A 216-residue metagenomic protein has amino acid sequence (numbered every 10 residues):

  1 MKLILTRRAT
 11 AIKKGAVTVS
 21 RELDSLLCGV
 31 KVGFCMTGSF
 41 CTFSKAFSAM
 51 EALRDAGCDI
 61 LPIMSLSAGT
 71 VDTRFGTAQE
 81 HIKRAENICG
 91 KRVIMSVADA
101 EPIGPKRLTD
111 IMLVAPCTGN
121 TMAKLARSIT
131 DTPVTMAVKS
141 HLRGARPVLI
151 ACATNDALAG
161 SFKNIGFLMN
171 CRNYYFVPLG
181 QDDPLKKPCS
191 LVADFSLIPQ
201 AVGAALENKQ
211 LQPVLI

Functional and structural regions predicted by a protein language model:
K2-V148, A153-I216: A cross-family phosphate/adenosyl-ligand binding-site feature
